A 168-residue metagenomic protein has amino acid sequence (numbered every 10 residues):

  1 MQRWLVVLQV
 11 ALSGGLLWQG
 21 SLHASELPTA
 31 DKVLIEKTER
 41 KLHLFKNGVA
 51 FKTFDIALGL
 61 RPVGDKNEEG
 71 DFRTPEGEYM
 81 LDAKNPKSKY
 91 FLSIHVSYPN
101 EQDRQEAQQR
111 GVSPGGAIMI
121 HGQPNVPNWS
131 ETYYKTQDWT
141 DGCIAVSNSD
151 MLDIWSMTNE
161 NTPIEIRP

Functional and structural regions predicted by a protein language model:
M1-W4: Positively charged n-region of N-terminal signal peptides that target proteins for export
V7-L16: Bacterial N-terminal signal peptides
A11, S21-L22: Cleavable N-terminal signal peptides
S25-D31, T38, L58-D82, E101-E106 (+1 more regions): N-terminal post-signal-peptidase region of extra-cytosolic proteins
K32, T53-D55, E78, A117 (+1 more regions): Well-ordered beta-strand positions in beta-sheet-rich domains
V49-R61: Short Gly/aromatic-enriched secondary-structure transition segments
N85-P168: Exported/periplasmic cell-wall-interacting domains
